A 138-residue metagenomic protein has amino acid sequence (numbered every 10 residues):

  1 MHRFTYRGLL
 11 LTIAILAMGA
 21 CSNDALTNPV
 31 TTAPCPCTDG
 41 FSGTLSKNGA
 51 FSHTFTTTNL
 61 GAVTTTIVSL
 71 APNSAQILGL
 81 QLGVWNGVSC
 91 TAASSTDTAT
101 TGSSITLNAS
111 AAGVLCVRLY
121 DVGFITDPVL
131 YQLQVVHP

Functional and structural regions predicted by a protein language model:
M1-C21: Sec-dependent bacterial lipoprotein signal peptides
F4-Y6, T27, I125: Short, aromatic- and cysteine-enriched interfacial helices/patches that mediate contacts at lipid membranes
L16, V30-T32, W85, A111: Disulfide-bonded cysteine motifs in exported proteins
M18-S42: Bacterial Sec-dependent N-terminal signal peptides
S22-N23, T44-A92, T98-T100, N108-L119 (+1 more regions): Acidic, Ser/Thr/Pro-rich low-complexity intrinsically disordered segments
P34-T38, V88-C90, T106: N-terminal start-of-chain detector that recognizes signal peptides and the immediate post-cleavage beginning
T126-P138: C-terminal interaction-tip segments
